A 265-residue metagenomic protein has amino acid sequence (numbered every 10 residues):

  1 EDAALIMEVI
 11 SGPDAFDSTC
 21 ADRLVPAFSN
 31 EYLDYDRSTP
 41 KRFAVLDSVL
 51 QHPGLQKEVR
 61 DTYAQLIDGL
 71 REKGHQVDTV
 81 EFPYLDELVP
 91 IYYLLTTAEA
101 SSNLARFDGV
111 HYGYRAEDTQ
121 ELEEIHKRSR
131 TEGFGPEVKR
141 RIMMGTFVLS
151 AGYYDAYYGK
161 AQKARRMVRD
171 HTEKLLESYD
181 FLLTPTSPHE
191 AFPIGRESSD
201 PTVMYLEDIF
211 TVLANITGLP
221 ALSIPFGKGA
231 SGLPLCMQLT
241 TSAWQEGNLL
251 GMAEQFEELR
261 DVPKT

Functional and structural regions predicted by a protein language model:
E1-D61, L66, E123-E124, R128 (+1 more regions): A short helix-breaking turn/cap at a secondary-structure junction
V9, L94-L95: Conserved catalytic core of Hanks-type protein kinase domains
L24-V25, L85-E87: Short acidic loop-to-helix transition motifs that present clustered carboxylates
V45, D78-E81: A structural signal for short, well-ordered beta-strand segments and their strand-loop junctions that often border
S48, F82-P83, S187-P188: Short, ordered loop/turn segments at secondary-structure junctions
G54-E58, I91, R196-S198: Short, solvent-exposed loop/turn segments at secondary-structure boundaries
G69-E72, V77, E87-V89, T96-S102 (+2 more regions): Glycine-rich, small-residue loops and helix-cap segments that act as flexible hinges at active-site edges
